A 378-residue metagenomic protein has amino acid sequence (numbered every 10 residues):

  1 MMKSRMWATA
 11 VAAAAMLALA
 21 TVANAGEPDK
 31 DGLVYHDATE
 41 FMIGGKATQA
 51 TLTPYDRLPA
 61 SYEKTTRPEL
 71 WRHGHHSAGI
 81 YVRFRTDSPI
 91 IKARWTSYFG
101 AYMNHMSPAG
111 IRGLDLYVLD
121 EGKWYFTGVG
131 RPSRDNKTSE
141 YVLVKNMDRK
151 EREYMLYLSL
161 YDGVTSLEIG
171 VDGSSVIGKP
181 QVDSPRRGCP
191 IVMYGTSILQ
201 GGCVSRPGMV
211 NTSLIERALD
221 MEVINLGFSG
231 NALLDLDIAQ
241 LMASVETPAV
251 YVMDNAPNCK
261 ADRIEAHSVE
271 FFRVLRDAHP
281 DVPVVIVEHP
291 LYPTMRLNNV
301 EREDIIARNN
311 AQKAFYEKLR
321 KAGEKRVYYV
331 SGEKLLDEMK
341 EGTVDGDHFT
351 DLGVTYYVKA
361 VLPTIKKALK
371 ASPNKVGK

Functional and structural regions predicted by a protein language model:
M1-W7, A18-P190, A368-K378: N-terminal secretory targeting modules
A12-A13, A23: Cleavable N-terminal signal peptides
M103-S107, G201-M209, R302-I306: Glycine- and acidic-residue-enriched helix-capping/strand-helix junction motifs
G188-T212: Catalytic nucleophile-elbow at a beta strand-turn-alpha helix junction centered on a G-D-S/GDSL motif, marking
P190-M193, V223-L226, A249-D254, P283-V287 (+1 more regions): Structural recognition of the beta-strand scaffold that forms the well-ordered cores of secreted hydrolase catalytic
C203, P207, I215, L233-A278 (+1 more regions): Oxyanion-hole/transition-state-stabilizing segment in secreted/luminal serine hydrolases and related acyltransferases
T212-N225, E317: Short helix-loop-beta junction
S244, Y292-K378: Catalytic His-Asp segment of secreted/periplasmic serine-dependent ester chemistry enzymes
